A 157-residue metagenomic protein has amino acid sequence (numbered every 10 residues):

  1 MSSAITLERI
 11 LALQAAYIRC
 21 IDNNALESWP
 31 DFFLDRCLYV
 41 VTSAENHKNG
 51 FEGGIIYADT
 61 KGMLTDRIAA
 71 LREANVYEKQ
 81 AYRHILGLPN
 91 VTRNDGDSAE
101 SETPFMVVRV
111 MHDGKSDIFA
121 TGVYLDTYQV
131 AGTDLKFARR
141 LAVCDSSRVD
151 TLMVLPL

Functional and structural regions predicted by a protein language model:
M1-A25, D31-D35: Short, low-complexity N-terminal intrinsically disordered segments enriched in polar/charged residues
I5, E52, S116: Conserved aromatic-histidine-acidic binding/catalytic patches
E8-L11, I55, G62, F119: A generic "alpha-helical surface" signal
Y17, W29, L64, S101 (+1 more regions): Hydrophobic pocket/interface hotspot
Y17-R19, R72-K79, H112-K115: Short helix-to-loop capping/linker segments positioned immediately adjacent to catalytic or ligand/cofactor-binding
E27-S28, H84: A short glycine-rich, hydrophobically flanked beta-strand micro-motif that places a catalytic Asp/Glu for divalent metal
D35-P104: A solvent-exposed, acidic/Ser-Thr-rich amphipathic alpha-helical stretch
A81-I85, N90-L157: A beta-strand edge to alpha-helix "cap/lid" segment located at domain peripheries
